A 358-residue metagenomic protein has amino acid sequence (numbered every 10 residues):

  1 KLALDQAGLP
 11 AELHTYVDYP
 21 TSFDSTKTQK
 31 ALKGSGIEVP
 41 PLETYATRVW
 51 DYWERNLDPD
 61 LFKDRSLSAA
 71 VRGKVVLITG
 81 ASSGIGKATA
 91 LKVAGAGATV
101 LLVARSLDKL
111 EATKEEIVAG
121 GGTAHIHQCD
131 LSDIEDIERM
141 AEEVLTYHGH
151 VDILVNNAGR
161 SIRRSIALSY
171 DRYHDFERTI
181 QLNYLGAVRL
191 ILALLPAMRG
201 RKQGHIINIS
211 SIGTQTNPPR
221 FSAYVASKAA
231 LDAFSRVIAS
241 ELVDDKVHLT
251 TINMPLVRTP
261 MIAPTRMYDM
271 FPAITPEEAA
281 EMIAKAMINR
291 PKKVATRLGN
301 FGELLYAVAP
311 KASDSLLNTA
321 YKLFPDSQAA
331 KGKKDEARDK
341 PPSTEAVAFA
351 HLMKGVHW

Functional and structural regions predicted by a protein language model:
E12-H14, S22-V75, S327-W358: Amphipathic terminal alpha-helices
V75, S82-S83: Conserved glycine-rich cofactor-binding loop
Q128-R139, Y173: The beta1-alpha1 cofactor-binding region of Rossmann-like NAD(H)/NADP(H)-dependent oxidoreductases
S161-E177, R220: Conserved mid-core segment of classical short-chain dehydrogenase/reductases
I191, S227: Active-site helix of classical SDR
S211: Residue(s) in the substrate-gating loop at a strand-loop-helix junction that position the organic substrate next
T251, Y268-A307, K311, S315 (+1 more regions): C-terminal helical subdomain
